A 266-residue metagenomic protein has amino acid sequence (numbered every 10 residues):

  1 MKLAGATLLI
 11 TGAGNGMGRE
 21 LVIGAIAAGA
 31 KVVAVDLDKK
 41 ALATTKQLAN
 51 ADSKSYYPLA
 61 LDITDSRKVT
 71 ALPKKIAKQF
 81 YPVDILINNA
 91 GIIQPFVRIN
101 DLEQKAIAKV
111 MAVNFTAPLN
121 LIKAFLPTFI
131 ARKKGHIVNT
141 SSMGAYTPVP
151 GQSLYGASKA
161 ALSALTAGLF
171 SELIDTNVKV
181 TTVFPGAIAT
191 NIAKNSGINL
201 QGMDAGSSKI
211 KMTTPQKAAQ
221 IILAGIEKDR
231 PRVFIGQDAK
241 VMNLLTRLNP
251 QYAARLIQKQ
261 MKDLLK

Functional and structural regions predicted by a protein language model:
K2-V33: Canonical Rossmann dinucleotide-binding motif of NAD(H)/NADP(H)-dependent dehydrogenases/reductases, specifically
K39-K40, A60-A71, Q104: The beta1-alpha1 cofactor-binding region of Rossmann-like NAD(H)/NADP(H)-dependent oxidoreductases
V97-I99, E103-A108: Substrate-binding pocket helix/loop in short-chain dehydrogenase/reductase
I122, S158: Active-site helix of classical SDR
P127, S171-D175: Alpha-helical segment proximal to the catalytic Tyr-Lys
S142: Residue(s) in the substrate-gating loop at a strand-loop-helix junction that position the organic substrate next
D175-Q237: SDR active-site lid
